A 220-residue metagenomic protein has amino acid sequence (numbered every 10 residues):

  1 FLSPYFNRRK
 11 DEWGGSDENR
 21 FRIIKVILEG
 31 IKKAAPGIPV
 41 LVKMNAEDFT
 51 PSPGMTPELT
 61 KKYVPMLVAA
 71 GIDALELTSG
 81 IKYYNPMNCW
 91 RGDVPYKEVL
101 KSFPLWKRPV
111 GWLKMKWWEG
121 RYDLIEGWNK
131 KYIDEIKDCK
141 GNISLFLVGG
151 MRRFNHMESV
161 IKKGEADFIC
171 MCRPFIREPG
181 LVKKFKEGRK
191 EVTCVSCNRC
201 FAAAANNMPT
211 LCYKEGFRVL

Functional and structural regions predicted by a protein language model:
F1-L220: Flavin-dependent oxidoreductase catalytic cores
